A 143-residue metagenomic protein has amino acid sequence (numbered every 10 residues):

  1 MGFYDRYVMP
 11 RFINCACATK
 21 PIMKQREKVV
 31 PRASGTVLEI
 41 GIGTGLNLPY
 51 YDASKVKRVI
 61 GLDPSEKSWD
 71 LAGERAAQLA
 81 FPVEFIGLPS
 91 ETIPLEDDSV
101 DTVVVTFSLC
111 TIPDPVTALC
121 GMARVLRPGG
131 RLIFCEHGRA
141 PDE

Functional and structural regions predicted by a protein language model:
M1-P21: Class I SAM-dependent methyltransferase Rossmann-like catalytic core, especially the SAM/SAH-binding loop
A16-T36, L46-Y50: Conserved alpha-helix/loop element of class I SAM-dependent methyltransferases that forms part of the SAM/SAH-binding
G35, K57, D101: Conserved acidic residues
L38-I40, T44-T92: Class I SAM-dependent methyltransferase SAM/SAH-binding core
L88-V103: A short acidic, Gly/Pro-enriched loop at the edge of an enzyme's catalytic core that lines a small-molecule cofactor
D101-D114: A short SAM/SAH-binding and catalytic strip from SAM-dependent methyltransferases
V116-P128: A short glycine-rich, Lys/Arg-flanked "PGG" loop and its adjoining helix->strand segment in the class I
I133-E143: Conserved class I S-adenosyl-L-methionine
